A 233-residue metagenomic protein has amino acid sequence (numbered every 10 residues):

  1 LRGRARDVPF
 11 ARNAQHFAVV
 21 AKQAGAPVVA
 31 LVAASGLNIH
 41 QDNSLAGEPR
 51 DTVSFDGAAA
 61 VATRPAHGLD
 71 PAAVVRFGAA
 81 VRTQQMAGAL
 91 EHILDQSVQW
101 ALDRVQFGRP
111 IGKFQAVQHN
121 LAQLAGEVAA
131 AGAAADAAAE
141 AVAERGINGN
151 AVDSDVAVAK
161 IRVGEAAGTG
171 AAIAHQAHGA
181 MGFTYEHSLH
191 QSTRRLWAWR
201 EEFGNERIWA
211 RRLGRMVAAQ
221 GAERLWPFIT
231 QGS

Functional and structural regions predicted by a protein language model:
R4-L37, Q41: A short core secondary-structure module
D7-V8, A33-D70: Flexible, small-/acidic-enriched active-site or ligand-binding loops
V28-V32, D51, L94: Residue-level detection of beta-strand scaffold positions
L31-A33, A60-V61, A87, P110: Short, solvent-exposed coil/turn linker segments
P71-V75: Select transmembrane alpha-helical segments in multipass membrane proteins
R76-S233: Alpha-helical interface subdomain recognition
